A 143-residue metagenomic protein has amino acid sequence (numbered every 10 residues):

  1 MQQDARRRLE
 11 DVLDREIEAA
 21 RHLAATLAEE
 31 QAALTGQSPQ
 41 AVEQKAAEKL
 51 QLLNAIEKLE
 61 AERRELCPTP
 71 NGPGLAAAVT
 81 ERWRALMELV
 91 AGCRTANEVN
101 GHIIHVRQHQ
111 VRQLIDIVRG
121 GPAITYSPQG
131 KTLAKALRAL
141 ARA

Functional and structural regions predicted by a protein language model:
M1-A76, T80-E81: Extended, charge-rich alpha-helical scaffolding segments
A76-A143: Short terminal interaction segments
